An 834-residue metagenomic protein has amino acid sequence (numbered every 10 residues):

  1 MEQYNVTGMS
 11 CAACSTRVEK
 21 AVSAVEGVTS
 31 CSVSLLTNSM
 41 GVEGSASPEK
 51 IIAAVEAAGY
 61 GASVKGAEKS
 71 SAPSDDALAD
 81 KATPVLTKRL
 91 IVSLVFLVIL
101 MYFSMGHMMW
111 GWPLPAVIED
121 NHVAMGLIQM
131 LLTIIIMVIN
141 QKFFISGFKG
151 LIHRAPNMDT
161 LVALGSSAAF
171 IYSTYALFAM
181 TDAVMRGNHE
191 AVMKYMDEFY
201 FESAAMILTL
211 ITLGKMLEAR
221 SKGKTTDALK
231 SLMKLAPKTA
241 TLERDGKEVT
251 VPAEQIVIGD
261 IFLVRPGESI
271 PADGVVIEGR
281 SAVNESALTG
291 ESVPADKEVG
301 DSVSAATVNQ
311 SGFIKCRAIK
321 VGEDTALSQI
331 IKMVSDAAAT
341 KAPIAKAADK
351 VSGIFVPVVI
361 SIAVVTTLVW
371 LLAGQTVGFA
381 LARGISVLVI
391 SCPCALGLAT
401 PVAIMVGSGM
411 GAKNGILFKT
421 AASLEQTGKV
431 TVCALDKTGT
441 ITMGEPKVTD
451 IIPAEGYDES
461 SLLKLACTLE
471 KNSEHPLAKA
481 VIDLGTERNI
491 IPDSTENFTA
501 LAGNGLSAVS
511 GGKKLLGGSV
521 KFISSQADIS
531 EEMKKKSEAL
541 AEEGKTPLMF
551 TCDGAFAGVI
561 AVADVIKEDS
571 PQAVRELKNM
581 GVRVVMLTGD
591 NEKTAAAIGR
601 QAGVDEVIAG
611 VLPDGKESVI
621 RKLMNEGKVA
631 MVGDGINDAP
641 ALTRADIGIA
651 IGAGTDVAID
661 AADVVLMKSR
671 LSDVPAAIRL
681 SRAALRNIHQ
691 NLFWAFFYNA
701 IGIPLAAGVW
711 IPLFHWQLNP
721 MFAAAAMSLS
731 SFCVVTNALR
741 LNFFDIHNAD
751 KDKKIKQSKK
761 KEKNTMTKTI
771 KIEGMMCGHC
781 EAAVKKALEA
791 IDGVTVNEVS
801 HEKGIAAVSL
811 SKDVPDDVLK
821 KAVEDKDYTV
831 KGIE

Functional and structural regions predicted by a protein language model:
M1-G126, K149, S231, K247-E248 (+3 more regions): Flexible metal-binding regulatory segments at protein termini and peripheral loops
T16, T29, T340, V430 (+4 more regions): Conserved ATP-binding TGD loop and adjacent catalytic N/P-domain core of P-type ATPases
E26-E49, E198-F199, K230-D324, A421-A466 (+1 more regions): Conserved cytosolic catalytic loops of P-type ATPases
V85-T239, K350, H715-P720: Transmembrane helix-loop-helix hairpins at the membrane interface
K88, T307, G428-E474, N504-V585 (+2 more regions): ATP-driven catalytic headpiece of P-type ATPases
M109-V123, I152, I171, M410 (+7 more regions): Membrane-embedded alpha-helical bundles of multi-pass transporters
M180-V184, H189-A191, A205-P266, K297 (+5 more regions): Juxtamembrane coupling segments of multi-pass membrane pumps/enzymes
L288, A347, A382, A395-L469 (+4 more regions): Conserved catalytic phosphorylation-site environment of P-type ATPases
